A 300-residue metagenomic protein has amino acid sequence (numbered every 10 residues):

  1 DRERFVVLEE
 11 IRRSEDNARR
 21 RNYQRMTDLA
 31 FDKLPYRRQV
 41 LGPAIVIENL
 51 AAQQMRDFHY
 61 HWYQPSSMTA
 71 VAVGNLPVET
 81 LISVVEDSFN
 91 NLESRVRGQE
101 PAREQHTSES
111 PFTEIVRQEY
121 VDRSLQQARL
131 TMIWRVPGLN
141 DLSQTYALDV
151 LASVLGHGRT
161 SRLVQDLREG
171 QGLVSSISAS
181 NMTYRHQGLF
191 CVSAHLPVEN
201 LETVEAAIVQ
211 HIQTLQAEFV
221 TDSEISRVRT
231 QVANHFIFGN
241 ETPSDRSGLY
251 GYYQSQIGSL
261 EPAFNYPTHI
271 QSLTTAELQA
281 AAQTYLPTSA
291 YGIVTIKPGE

Functional and structural regions predicted by a protein language model:
D1-I11, P77, G98-P111, A207-Q210 (+2 more regions): Acidic/histidine-enriched alpha-helical segments
R13-S67, N91-L142, S153-A206, E224 (+4 more regions): Non-catalytic beta-strand/loop surface segments
G74-E79, P197-L201: Helix N-cap motif at beta-to-alpha junctions
I82-G98, Q216: Glycine-centered hinge/linker elements that transmit conformational signals in sensory and ligand-binding systems
S244-G251: Strongly charged, low-complexity linkers/loops
G251-P262: C-terminal, helix-dominated tail/subdomain
